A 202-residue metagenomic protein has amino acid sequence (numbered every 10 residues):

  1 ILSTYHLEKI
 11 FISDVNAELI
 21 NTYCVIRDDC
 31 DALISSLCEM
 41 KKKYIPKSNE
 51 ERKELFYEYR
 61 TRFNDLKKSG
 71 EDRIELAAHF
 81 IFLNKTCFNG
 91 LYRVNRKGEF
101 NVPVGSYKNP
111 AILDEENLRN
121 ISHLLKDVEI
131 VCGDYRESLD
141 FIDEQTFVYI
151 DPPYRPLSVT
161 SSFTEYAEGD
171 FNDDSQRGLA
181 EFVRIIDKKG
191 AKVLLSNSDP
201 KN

Functional and structural regions predicted by a protein language model:
I1, I20, S138-D140, K201-N202: Short, well-ordered alpha-helical microsegments
I1-S3, K9-N16, Y23, I81 (+4 more regions): Conserved proline-anchored active-site loop of SAM-dependent methyltransferases that bridges a beta-strand
S3, D65, F141-E144, I185-K188: Secondary-structure boundary motif
H6-K126: Class I S-adenosyl-L-methionine-dependent methyltransferase module
I112, E129, G133, D170-R177: Conserved phosphate-coordination/catalytic loops
D114-E129, A180-L194: A structural motif corresponding to the C-terminal end of an alpha-helix and its immediate exit/capping segment
L118-E144, V148-Y149: A mid-sequence, solvent-exposed acidic-amphipathic segment
Q145-N202: Conserved acidic-Pro-Pro-aromatic motif
